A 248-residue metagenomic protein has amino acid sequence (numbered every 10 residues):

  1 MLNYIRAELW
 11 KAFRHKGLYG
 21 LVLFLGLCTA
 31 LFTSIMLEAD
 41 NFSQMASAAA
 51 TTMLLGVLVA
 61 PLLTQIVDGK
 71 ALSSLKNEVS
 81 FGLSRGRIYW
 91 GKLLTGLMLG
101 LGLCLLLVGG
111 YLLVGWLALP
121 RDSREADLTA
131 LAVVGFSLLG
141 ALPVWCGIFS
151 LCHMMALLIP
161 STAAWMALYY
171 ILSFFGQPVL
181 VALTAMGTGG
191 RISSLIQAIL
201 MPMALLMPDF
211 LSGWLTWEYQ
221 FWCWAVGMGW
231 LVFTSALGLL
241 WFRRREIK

Functional and structural regions predicted by a protein language model:
M1-V22: Aromatic- and glycine-rich beta-strand/loop motifs that create alpha-glucan
L2, R244-K248: Short hydrophobic/aromatic patches at helix-to-coil boundaries
L9, V79-M98: Interfacial transmembrane-helix boundary/kink motif in multi-pass membrane proteins
L18, F24-V67, Y89-T162, P178 (+1 more regions): Secretory targeting signals
E38-S47, M166-R244: Terminal transmembrane helical anchor/hairpin motif
S43-M45, L63-F81, R85, I247: Transmembrane helix boundary and interhelical loop/hinge segments in multi-pass membrane proteins
S74, S150, M166-A167: Transmembrane alpha-helix boundary/hinge residues in polytopic small-molecule transporters
